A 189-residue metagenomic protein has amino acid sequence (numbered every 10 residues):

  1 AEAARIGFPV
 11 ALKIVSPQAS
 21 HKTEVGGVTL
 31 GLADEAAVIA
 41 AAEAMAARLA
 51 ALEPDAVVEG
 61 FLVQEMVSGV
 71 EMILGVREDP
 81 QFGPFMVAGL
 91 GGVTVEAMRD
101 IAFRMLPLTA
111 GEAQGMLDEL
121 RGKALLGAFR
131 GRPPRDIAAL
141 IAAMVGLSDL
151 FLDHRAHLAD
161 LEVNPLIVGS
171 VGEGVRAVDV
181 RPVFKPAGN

Functional and structural regions predicted by a protein language model:
A1-N189: ATP-dependent carboxylate/acyl-activation modules
